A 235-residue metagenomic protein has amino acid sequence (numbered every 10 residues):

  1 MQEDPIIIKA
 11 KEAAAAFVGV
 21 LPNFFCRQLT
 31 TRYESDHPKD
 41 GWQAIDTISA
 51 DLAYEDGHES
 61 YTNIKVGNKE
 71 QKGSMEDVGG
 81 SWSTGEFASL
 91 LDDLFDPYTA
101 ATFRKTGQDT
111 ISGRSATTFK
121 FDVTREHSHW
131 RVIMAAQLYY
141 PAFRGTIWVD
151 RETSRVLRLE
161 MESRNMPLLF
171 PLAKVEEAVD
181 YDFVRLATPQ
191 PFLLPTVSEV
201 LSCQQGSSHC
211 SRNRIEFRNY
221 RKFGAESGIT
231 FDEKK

Functional and structural regions predicted by a protein language model:
M1-R144, R151-L157, E162-E176, D180-K235: Structured extracytoplasmic
